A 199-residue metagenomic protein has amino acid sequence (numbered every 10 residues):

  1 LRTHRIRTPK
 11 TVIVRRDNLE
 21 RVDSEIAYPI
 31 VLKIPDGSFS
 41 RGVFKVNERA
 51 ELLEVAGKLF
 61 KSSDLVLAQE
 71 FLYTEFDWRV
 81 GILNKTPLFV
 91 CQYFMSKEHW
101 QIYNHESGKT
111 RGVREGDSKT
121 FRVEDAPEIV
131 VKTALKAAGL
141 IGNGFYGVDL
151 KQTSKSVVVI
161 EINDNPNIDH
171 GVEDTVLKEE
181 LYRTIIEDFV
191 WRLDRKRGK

Functional and structural regions predicted by a protein language model:
L1-G42: A conserved helix-loop-beta module that forms one wall/lid of the active-site cleft in ATP-utilizing catalytic domains
P9, R41, F76-W78, K155-I160: Change "...and in nucleic-acid phosphodiester-cleaving endonucleases..." to "...and in nucleic-acid processing enzymes
K10, P29-V31, L65-Q69, F145-V148: A short linear hydrophobic-aromatic micro-motif
I30, L88-F89, Y146, V158-E161: Protein kinase-like catalytic core scaffold
F44-A137: Phosphate-binding site of ATP-dependent enzymes
V80-L83, S156-H170: A short beta-strand motif that forms the metal-chelation/ATP-contact edge of phosphoryl-transfer active sites
Y103-S156, E180, E187-G198: A long amphipathic alpha-helix within ATP-dependent nucleotide-binding catalytic cores
I168-E180: Short, flexible active-site recognition loops that position polar ligands and cofactors
